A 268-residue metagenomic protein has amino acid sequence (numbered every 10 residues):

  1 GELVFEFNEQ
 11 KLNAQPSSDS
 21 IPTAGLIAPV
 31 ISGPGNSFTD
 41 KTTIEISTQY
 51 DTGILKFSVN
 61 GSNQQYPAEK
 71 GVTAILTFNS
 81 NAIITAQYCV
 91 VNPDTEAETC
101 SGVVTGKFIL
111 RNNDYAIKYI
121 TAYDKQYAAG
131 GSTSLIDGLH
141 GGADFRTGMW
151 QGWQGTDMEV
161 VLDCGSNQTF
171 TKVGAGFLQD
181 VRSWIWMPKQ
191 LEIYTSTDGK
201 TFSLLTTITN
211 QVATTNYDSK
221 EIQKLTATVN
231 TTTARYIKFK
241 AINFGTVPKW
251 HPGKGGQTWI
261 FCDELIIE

Functional and structural regions predicted by a protein language model:
G1-D124, G130: Low-complexity, disordered linker/stalk regions enriched in Pro/Thr/Ser/Gly
F7, T23-I27, G106-G165, L178-I185 (+3 more regions): Disordered, acidic Ser/Thr/Pro-rich linker "stalks" and the adjacent N-terminal cap of the next globular domain
T23, N36-F38, Q49, K70 (+9 more regions): A generic structural signal for short, solvent-exposed coil/turn residues that cap or connect secondary-structure
I31-G33, T42-I44, N63, D137 (+4 more regions): Intrinsically disordered, low-complexity segments enriched in polar/charged residues with Gly/Pro, especially when
G33, S58-V59, N63, A74 (+9 more regions): Compositionally biased regions
I54-L55, Q65-Y66, D94-T95, Q126-A128 (+4 more regions): A short local loop/turn or secondary-structure capping micro-motif enriched for an aromatic residue
F78, A213-S219: Short proline/glycine- and polar residue-rich coil/turn motifs
G142-T206, E221-E268: Aromatic, loop-rich ligand-recognition surfaces of beta-strand-rich domains
